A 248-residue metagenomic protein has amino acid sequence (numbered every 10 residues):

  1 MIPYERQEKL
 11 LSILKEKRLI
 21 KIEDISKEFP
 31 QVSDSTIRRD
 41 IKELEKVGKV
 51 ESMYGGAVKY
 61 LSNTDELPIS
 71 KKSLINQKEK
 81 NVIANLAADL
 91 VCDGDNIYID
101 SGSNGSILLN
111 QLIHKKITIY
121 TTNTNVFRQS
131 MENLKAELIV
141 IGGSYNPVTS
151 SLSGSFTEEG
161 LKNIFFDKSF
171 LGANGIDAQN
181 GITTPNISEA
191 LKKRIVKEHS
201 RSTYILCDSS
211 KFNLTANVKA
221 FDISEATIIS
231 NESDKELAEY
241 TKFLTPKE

Functional and structural regions predicted by a protein language model:
I2-E5, E16-K21, E28-Q31, T36 (+2 more regions): HTH-adjacent hinge/linker in prokaryotic transcriptional regulators
L10, D24-K27: A short acidic, leucine-rich amphipathic alpha-helix
L10, I37, A87, I99 (+4 more regions): Hydrophobic structural packing positions in well-ordered secondary structure
E23-D24, R128-E248: Conserved phosphate- and dinucleotide-binding cores of soluble alpha/beta proteins, encompassing both enzyme active
K42, G102-S103, T122-V126, S230-K235: Short, polar loop motifs at secondary-structure junctions
K78-D93, G105-V140, S144-P147, F243: All-alpha effector-binding/dimerization core of bacterial HTH-type transcriptional repressors
D93-I97, I113-I119, R201, S224-T227: Short active-site oxyanion
